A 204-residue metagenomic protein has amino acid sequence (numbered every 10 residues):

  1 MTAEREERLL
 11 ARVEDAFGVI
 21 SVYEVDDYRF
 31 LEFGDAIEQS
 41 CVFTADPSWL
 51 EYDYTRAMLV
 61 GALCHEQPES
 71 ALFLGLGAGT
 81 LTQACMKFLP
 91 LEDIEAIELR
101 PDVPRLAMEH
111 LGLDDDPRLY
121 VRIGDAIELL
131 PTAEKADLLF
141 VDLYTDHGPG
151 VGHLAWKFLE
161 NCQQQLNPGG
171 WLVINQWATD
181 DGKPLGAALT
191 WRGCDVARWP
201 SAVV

Functional and structural regions predicted by a protein language model:
M1-P68, K87: Rossmann-like AdoMet
V22, V121, V196-R198: Conserved beta-strand scaffold positions in the cores of enzyme catalytic domains, especially in NTP/NDP-utilizing
V25, G124, W199-S201: Conserved beta-strand termini and adjacent loop/short-helix elements that scaffold enzyme active sites in alpha/beta
A36-S40, Y144-H147, L172: A short, flexible beta-alpha/helix-coil linker loop
S48-G169, G182: The AdoMet/dcAdoMet-binding core of the Class I SAM-like
G150-G152, W156-V204: C-terminal substrate-binding/active-site "lid" region of AdoMet-derived donor-dependent transferases
